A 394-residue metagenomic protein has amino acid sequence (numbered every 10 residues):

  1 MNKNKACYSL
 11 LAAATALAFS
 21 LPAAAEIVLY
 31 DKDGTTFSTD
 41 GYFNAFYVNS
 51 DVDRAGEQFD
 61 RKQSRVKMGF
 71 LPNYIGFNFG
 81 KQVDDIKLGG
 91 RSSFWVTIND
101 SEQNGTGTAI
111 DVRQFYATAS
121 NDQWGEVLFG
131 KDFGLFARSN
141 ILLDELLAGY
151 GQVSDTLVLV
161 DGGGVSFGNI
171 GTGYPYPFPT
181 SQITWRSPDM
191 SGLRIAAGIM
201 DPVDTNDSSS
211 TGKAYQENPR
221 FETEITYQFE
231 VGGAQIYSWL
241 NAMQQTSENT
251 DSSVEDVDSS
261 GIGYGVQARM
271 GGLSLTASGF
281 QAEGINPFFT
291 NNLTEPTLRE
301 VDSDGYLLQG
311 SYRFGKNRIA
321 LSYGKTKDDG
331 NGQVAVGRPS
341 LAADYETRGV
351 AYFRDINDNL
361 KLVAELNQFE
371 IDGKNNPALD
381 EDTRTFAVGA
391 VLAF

Functional and structural regions predicted by a protein language model:
A14, G76-N78, Y116-A119, T184-R186 (+6 more regions): Outer-membrane beta-barrel architecture
S20-P22: N-terminal signal peptide c-region/cleavage motif recognized by signal peptidases
I27-V48, Q63-T205, E217-P219, Y227-F229: Outer membrane beta-barrel
K32-G34, R61-P72, G107-V112, Y174-F178 (+6 more regions): Transmembrane beta-barrel outer-membrane domains
A45-D51, V83-D85, F94-I98, F133-L135 (+9 more regions): Transmembrane beta-strands of outer-membrane beta-barrel pores
D85-L88, Q123-V127, G192-I195, G232-S238 (+4 more regions): Repeated loop/turn-to-beta-strand initiation elements of outer-membrane beta-barrel proteins
T223-V350: Detector for outer-membrane/organellar transmembrane beta-barrel domains, recognizing the amphipathic beta-strand
D382-F394: Outer-membrane beta-barrel "beta-signal"
